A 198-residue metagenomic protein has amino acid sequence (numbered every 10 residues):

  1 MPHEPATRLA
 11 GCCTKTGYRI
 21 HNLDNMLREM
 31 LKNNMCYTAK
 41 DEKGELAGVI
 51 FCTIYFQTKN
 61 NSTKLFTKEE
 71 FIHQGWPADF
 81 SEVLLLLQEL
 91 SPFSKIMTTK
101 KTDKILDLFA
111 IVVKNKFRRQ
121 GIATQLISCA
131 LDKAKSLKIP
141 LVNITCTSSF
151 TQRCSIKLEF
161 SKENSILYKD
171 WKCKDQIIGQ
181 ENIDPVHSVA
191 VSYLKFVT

Functional and structural regions predicted by a protein language model:
M1-T16, F56-K59: Helix-loop element at the rim of GNAT/NAT acetyltransferase active sites that forms part of the acceptor-substrate
A10, K95, I127, L131-K133 (+1 more regions): C-terminal helix/juxtamembrane-tail motif
D24-T38, G48, Y55-N61: A short helix-loop-beta-strand connector motif used in the catalytic cores of GNAT acetyltransferases and, in some
V49-A110, N164-P185: Conserved acyl-donor/pantetheine-binding loop and adjacent beta-alpha core of acyl/acetyltransferases and related
L106, A134-T147: Conserved GNAT acetyl-CoA-binding A-motif
D107-V113, R118-D132, K157: Conserved acetyl-CoA-binding loop-helix of GNAT-fold acetyltransferases
K135-L137, S148-K172: Conserved active-site alpha-helix within GNAT-family acetyltransferase domains
